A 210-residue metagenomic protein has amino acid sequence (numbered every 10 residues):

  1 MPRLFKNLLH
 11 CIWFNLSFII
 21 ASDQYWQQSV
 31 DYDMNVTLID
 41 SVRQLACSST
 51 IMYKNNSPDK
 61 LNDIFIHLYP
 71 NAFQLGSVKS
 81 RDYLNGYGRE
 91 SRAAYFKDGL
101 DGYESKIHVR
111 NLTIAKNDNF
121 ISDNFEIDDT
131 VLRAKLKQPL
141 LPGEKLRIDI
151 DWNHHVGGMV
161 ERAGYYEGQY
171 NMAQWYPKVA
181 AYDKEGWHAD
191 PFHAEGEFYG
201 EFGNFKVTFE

Functional and structural regions predicted by a protein language model:
M1-Q24: Bacterial Sec-dependent N-terminal signal peptides
I20-A46, Y166, A173, E195: N-terminal, polar/Ser/Thr-rich
S22-Q24, Q74-K135, V160-R162: Solvent-exposed beta-strand/loop surfaces of large extracellular or lumenal domains
D23, M34-T37, I121-D123, K135-P139 (+1 more regions): Beta-strand-rich interaction surfaces with strong enrichment in secreted/lumenal proteins
D31-D33, Q44-T50, D63, V131 (+2 more regions): Intrinsic-disorder/low-complexity, polar/charged segments enriched in Ser/Thr/Lys/Arg/Asp/Glu/Gln
A46-A72, S77, G88-R92: Ligand-binding face of N-terminal immunoglobulin V-set domains in extracellular IgSF glycoproteins
S49-I51, N55, L68-P70, L136 (+2 more regions): Short, hydrophobic/aromatic-enriched beta-strand segments in well-ordered soluble domains
G88-N111, A115, D151-E210: Extended, low-hydrophobicity, Ser/Thr/Pro/Gly-biased non-transmembrane segments
